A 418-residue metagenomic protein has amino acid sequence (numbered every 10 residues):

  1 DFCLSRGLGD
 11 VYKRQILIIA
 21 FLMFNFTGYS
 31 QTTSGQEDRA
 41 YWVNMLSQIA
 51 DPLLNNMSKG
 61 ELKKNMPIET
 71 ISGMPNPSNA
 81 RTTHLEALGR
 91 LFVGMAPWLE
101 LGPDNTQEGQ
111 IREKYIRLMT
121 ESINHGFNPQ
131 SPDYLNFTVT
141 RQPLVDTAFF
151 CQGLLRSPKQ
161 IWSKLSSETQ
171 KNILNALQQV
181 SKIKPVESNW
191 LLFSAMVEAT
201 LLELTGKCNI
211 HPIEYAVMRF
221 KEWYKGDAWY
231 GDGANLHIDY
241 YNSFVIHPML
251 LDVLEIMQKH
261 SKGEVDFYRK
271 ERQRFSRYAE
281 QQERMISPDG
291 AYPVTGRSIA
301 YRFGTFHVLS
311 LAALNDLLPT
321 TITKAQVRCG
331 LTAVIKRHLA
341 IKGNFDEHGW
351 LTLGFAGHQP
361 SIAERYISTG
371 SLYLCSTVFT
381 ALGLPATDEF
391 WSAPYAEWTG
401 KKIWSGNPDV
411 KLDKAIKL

Functional and structural regions predicted by a protein language model:
D1-Q15: Single conserved hydrophobic/aromatic residue that forms the stacking wall/gate of nucleotide- or nucleobase-binding
I16-N25: Bacterial N-terminal signal peptides
T27-Y29: Sec/Tat signal peptide C-region and signal peptidase I cleavage site
Q31-A87, V93, P97, R117-N124: Low-complexity, Ser/Thr/Pro/Gly-enriched N-terminal "stalk/linker" regions
N55-N79, F127, P132, V334-L418: CBM-like carbohydrate-recognition segments
H84, M95-W98, R112-R272, R284-H307: Aromatic-lined, polymer-binding surfaces characteristic of secreted/periplasmic polysaccharide-degrading enzymes
G94, L236-L353, P360-T387: Long, repeat-rich segments with strong aromatic
Q107-E108: Long, charge-dense tracts
